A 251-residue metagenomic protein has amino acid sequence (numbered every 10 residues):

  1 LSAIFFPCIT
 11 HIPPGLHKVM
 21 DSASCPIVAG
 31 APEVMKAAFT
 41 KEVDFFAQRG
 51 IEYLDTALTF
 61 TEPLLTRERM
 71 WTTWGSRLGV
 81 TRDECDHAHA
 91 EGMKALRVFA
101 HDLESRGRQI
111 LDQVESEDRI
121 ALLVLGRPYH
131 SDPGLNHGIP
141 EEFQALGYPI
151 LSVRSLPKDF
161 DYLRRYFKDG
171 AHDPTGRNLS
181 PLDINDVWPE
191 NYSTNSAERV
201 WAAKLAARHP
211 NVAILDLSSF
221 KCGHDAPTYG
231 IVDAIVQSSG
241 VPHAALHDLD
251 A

Functional and structural regions predicted by a protein language model:
L1-A251: An N-terminal assembly and electron-transfer interface module characteristic of large anaerobic redox and radical
